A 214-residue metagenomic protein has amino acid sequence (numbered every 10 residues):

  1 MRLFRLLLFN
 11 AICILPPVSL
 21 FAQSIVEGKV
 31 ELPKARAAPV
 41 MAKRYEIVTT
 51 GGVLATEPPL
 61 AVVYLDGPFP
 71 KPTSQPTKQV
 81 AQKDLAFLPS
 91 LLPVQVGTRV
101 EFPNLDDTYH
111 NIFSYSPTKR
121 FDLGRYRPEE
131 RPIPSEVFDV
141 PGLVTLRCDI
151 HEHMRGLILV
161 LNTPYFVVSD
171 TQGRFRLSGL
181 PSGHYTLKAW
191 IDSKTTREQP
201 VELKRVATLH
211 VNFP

Functional and structural regions predicted by a protein language model:
M1-R5: Positively charged n-region of N-terminal signal peptides that target proteins for export
L6-S19: Bacterial N-terminal signal peptides
A22-P214: Extracytoplasmic copper-binding redox domains, predominantly the cupredoxin/blue-copper superfamily
